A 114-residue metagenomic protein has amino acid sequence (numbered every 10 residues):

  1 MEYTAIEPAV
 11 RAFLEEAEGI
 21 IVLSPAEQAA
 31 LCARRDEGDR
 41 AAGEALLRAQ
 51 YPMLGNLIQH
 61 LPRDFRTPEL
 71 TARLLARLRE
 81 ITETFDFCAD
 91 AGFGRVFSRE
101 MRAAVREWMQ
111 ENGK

Functional and structural regions predicted by a protein language model:
E2-K114: Alpha-helical promoter-recognition and RNA polymerase-docking modules of transcription initiation factors, dominated by
